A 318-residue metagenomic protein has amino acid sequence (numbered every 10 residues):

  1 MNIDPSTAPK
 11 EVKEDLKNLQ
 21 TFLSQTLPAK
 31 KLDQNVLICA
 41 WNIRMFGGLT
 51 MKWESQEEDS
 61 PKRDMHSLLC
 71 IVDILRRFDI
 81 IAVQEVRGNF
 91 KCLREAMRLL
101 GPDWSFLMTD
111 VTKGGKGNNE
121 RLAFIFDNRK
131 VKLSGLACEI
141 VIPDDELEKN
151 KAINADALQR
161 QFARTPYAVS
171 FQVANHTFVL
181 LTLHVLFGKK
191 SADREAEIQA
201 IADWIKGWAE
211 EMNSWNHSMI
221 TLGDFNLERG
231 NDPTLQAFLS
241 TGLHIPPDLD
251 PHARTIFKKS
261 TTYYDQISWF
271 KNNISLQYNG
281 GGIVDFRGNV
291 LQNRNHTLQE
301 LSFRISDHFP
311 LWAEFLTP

Functional and structural regions predicted by a protein language model:
M1-Q25, F90, K206-I220, L227-P318: Metal-dependent phosphoester-hydrolase catalytic domains
M1-W104, M108-R121, I198, N289-Q292 (+3 more regions): N-terminal, active-site-proximal structural segment of metallo-dependent hydrolase catalytic domains
N35-G48, G135, T177-F187: Active-site-proximal beta-strand elements of phosphoester/diester hydrolases
R44, R87, H184-L186, F225-E228: Catalytic metal-binding/acid-base residues of hydrolase active sites
L49, F90-L93, G115-N118, K189-A192 (+2 more regions): Extracytoplasmic/secreted cell-surface and envelope-processing proteins
K52, E85, V173-A200: Metal-dependent phosphoester/phosphodiester hydrolase catalytic core
H66-R76, Q172, E197-S214: Short, basic/hydrophobic alpha-helical segments
A82-A174: Structured beta-strand-rich core segments of catalytic domains in phosphoester-bond hydrolases
